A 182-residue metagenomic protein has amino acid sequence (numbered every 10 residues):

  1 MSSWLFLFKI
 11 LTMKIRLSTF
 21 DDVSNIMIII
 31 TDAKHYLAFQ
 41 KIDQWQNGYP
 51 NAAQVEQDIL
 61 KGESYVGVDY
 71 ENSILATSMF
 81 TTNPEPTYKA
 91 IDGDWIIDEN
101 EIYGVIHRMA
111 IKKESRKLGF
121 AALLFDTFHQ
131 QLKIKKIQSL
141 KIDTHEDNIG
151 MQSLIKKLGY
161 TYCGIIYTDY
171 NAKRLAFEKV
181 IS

Functional and structural regions predicted by a protein language model:
K14-I28: A short beta-loop-alpha structural element at the N-terminal edge of CoA-dependent acyl/N-acetyltransferase catalytic
K34-Q54: Conserved GNAT-fold acetyl-CoA-binding loop/helix
K61-S78: Conserved beta-hairpin
M79-R108, R116: Conserved acyl-donor/pantetheine-binding loop and adjacent beta-alpha core of acyl/acetyltransferases and related
N83, D143-T144, K156-L175: Conserved catalytic-core motifs of GNAT/GCN5-like acyltransferases
I111, K117-Q130, S153, K157: Conserved acetyl-CoA-binding loop-helix of GNAT-fold acetyltransferases
R116, I142-Q152, Y170: Conserved beta-strand-loop-alpha-helix junction that forms the acyl-donor binding cleft
F125, L132-T144: Conserved GNAT acetyl-CoA-binding A-motif
